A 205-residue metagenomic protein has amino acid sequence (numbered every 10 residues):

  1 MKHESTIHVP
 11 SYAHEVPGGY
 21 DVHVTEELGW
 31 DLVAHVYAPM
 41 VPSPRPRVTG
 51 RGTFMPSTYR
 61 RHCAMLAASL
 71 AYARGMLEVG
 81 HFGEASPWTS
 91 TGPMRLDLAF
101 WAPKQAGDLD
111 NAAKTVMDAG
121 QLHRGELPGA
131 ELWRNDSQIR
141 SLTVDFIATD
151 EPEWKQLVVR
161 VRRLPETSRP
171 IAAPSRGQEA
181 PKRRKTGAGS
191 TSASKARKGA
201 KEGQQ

Functional and structural regions predicted by a protein language model:
M1-Q205: Acidic, proline/glycine-enriched N-terminal capping motif
